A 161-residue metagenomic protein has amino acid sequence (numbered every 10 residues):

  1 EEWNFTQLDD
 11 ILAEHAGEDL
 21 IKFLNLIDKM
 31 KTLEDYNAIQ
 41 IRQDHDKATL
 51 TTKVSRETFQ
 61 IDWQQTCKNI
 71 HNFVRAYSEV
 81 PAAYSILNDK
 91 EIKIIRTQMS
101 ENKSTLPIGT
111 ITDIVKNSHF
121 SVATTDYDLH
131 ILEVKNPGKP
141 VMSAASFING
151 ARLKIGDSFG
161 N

Functional and structural regions predicted by a protein language model:
E1-S100: Active-site-proximal loop/hinge segments within enzyme catalytic domains
T58-N161: An anion-binding loop in the catalytic cleft
